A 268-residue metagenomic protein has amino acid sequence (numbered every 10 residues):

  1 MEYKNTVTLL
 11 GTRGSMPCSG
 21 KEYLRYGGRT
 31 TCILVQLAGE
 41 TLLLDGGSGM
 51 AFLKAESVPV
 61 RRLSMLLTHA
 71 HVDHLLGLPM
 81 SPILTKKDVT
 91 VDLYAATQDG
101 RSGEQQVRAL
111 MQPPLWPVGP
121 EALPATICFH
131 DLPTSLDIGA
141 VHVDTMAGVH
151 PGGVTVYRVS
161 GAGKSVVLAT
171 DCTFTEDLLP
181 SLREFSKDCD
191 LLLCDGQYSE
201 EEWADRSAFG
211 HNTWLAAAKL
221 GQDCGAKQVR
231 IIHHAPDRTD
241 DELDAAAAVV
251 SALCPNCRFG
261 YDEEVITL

Functional and structural regions predicted by a protein language model:
M1-V167, L182-R183, D244-L268: Binuclear metal-dependent hydrolase catalytic cores
L44, T68, T170, C194-G196 (+1 more regions): Active-site flanking residues adjacent to catalytic metal/cofactor-binding acidic residues
L168-A169, F174: A mid-sequence, solvent-exposed acidic-amphipathic segment
F174-D262: Cap/insert and terminal regions of metallo-dependent hydrolase folds
